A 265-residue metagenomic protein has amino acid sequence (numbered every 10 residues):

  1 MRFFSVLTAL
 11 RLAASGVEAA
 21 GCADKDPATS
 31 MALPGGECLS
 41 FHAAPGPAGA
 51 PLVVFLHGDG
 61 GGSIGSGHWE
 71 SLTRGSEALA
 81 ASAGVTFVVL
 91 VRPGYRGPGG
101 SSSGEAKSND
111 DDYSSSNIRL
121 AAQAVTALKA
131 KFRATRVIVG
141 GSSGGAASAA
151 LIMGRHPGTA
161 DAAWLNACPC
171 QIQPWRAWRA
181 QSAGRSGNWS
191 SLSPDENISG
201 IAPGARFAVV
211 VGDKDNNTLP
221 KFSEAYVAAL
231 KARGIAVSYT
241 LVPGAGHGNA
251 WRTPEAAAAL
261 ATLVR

Functional and structural regions predicted by a protein language model:
V17-P47: A domain-start/cap signature at the N-terminus of enzymes
G36-C38, G46-A83: Short, surface-exposed "cap/lid" segments of acyl-processing enzymes
L56-H57, L90, N166, V242: Alpha/beta-hydrolase
V89-S115: Cap/lid segment of the alpha/beta-hydrolase catalytic domain
E105-K131: Alpha/beta-hydrolase active-site loop
A127, T135-Q181: Primarily recognizes the serine-hydrolase "nucleophile elbow" in alpha/beta-hydrolase and SGNH/GDSL folds
C170-R233: The feature captures the conserved acid-bearing segment of alpha/beta-hydrolase catalytic domains
K221-R265: C-terminal catalytic histidine-bearing segment of alpha/beta-hydrolase fold enzymes
